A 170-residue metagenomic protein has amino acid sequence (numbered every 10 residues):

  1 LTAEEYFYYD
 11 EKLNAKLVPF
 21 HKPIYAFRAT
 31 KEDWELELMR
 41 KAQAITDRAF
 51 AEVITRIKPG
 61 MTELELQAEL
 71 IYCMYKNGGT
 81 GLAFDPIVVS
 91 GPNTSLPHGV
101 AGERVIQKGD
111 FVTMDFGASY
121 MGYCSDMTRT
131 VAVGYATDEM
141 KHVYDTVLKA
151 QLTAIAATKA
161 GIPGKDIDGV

Functional and structural regions predicted by a protein language model:
L1-V170: Active-site neighborhoods and metal-handling regions in enzymes and metal-associated proteins
